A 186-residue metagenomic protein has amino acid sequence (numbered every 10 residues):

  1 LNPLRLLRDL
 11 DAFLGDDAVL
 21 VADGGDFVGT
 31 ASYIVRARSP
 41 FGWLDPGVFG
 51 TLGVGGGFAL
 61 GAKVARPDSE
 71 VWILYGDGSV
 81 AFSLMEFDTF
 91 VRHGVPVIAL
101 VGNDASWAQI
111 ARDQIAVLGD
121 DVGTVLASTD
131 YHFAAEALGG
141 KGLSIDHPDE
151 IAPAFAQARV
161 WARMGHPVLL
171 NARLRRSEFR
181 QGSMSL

Functional and structural regions predicted by a protein language model:
L1-K63, D68: Active-site diphosphate/adenylate-binding microenvironment
G15-A18, R38-F41, R66-V71, H93-I98 (+2 more regions): Short coil/turn connectors at secondary-structure junctions
V28-G29, G50-L52, V80-A81, D104-Q109 (+1 more regions): Short gly/pro/ser/thr-enriched loop/turn and capping motifs at secondary-structure boundaries
A31-R36, G55-G57, L84-E86, Q109-Q114 (+1 more regions): Short acidic, glycine/serine/threonine-rich loops at helix termini
A65-A127: Conserved thiamine diphosphate
Q114-A156: Conserved thiamine diphosphate
F133, P148-I151, F155-L186: Glycine/aspartate-rich loop-and-adjacent alpha/beta segment that forms the canonical ThDP
